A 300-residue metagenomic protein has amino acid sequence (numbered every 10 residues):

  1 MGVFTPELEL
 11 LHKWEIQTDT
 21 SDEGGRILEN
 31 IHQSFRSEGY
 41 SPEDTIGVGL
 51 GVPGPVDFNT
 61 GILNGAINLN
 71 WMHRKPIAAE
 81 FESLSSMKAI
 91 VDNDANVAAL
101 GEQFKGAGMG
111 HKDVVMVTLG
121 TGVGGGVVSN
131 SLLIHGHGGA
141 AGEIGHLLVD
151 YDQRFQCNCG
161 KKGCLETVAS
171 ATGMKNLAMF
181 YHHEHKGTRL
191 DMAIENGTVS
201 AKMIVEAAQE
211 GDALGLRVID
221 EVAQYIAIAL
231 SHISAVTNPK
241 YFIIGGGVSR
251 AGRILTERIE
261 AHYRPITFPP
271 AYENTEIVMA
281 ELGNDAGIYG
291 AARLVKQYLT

Functional and structural regions predicted by a protein language model:
M1-G47, V56-I62, A78-M87, G101-H111 (+2 more regions): ATP-binding/phosphotransfer module of carbohydrate and carboxylate kinases, centering on a glycine-rich
M1-L11, M116-N130: Gly/Thr-rich phosphate-binding beta-strand-loop-beta motif of the actin/hexokinase/Hsp70
G61-R74: A charged helix-plus-loop insertion that forms the helical arch/lid used to bind and gate nucleic-acid substrates
A89-N93: General beta-strand structural signal in soluble alpha/beta enzymes
D94, G120, A291: Active-site glycine-centered loops adjacent to acidic/histidine catalytic or metal-binding residues that shape
A140-I144: Structural signature of FAD isoalloxazine-binding scaffolds in flavoprotein oxidoreductases
